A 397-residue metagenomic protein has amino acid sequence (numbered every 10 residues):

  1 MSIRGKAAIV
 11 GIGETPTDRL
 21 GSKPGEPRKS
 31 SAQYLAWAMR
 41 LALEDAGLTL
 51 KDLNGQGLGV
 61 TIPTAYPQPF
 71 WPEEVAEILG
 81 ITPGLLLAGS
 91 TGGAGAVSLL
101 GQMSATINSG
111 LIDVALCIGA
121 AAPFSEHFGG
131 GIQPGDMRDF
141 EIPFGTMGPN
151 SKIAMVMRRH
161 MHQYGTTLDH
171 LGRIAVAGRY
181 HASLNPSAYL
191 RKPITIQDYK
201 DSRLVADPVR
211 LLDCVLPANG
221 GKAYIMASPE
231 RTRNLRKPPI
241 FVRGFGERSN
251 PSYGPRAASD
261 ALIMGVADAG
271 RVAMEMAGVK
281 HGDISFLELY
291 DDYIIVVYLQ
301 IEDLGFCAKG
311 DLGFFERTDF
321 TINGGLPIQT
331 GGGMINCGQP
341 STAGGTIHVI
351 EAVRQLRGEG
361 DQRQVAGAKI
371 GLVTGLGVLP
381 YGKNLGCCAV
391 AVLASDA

Functional and structural regions predicted by a protein language model:
M1-A32, R173, L204-D268, V272 (+5 more regions): Condensing-enzyme catalytic core mediating Claisen C-C bond formation in acyl metabolism
M1-A94, Q102, H160-T167, Y189-Q197 (+3 more regions): Conserved active-site "lid/cap" helical segment
E14-P16, V60-P63, T91-G95, G119-F124 (+6 more regions): Acidic, glycine-rich active-site loops and adjacent beta-strand->loop/helix elements that engage anionic groups
L50-V60, L85-T91, A115-A120, H170-V176 (+5 more regions): Beta-strand segments within the central parallel beta-sheet cores of soluble alpha/beta enzyme folds
I62-I118, A122-E141, G145-K152, L190-C214 (+3 more regions): Conserved catalytic cysteine-centered active-site region of acyl-thioester-dependent Claisen-condensing enzymes
P63-E73, P255-A258, D291-F314, P340 (+1 more regions): Short glycine/threonine-rich loop-to-helix capping motif typified by GTGT followed within a few residues by an Asp-Pro
S90-A121, N150-L184, Y224-E230, C337-G360: Active-site-proximal alpha-helical scaffold in enzymes
D260-A267, R271-I294, D303, M334-S341: Extended C-terminal subregions enriched in glycine
